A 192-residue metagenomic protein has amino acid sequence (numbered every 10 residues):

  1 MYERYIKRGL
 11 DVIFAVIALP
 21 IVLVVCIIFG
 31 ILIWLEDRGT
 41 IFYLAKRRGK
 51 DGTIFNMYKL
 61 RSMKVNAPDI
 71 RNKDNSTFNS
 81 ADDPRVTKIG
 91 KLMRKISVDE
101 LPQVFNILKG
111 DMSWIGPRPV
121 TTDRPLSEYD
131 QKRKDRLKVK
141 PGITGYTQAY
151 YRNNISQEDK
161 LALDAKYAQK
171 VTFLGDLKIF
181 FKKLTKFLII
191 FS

Functional and structural regions predicted by a protein language model:
M1-A67, F173-S192: A hydrophobic, helix-centered structural microdomain
Y2, I21, F78, D82 (+2 more regions): Aromatic-acidic/polar surface patches that form glycan- and anion
Y2-Y5, V12, K134-S192: C-terminal terminal-structure detector
V16, I31, T40, K50 (+4 more regions): Gly/Ser/Thr-rich helix-start
F29, Y43-L44, I115-P117, D123 (+1 more regions): Short, hydrophobic secondary-structure boundary micro-motifs
R38-T40, D130, K140-G142: Short solvent-exposed loop/turn micro-motifs enriched in small/polar/acidic residues
I41-R85, T144-A162: Short, glycine-rich, amphipathic interfacial segments at transmembrane boundaries or analogous
N79-V139, F180-K183: A short, structured surface patch at a secondary-structure boundary
